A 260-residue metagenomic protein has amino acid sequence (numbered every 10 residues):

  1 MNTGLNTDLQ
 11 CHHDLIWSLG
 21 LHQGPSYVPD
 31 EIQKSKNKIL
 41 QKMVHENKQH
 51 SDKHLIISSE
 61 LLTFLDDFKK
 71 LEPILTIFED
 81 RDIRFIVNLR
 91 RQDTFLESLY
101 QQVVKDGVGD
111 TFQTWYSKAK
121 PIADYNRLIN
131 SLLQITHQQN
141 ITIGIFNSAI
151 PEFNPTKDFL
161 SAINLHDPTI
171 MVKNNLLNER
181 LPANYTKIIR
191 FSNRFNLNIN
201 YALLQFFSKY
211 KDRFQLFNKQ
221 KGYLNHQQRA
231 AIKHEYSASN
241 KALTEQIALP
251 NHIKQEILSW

Functional and structural regions predicted by a protein language model:
M1-W260: Anion-recognition interface
